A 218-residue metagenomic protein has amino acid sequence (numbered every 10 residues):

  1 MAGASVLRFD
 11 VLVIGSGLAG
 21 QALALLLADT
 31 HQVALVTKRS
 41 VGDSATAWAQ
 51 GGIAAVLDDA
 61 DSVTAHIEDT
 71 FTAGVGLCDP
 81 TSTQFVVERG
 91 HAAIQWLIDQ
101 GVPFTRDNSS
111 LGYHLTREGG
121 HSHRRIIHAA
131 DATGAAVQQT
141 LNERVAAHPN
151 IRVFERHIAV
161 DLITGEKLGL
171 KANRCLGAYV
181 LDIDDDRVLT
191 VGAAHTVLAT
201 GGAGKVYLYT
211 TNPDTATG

Functional and structural regions predicted by a protein language model:
V6-F9, D185-H195: Core beta-strand elements of the Rossmann-like FAD/NAD(P) dinucleotide-binding domain in flavoenzyme oxidoreductases
D10, T37, V206-T210: A short, small-residue-rich loop immediately preceding and capping a beta-strand
V11-L35: N-terminal Rossmann-like FAD-binding beta1-loop-alpha1 element of flavoenzymes
S16, A130, D186-L189, V206-D214: Alpha-helix N-cap/helix-initiation motif
S16, H157, A194-H195: Structural detector for helix-capping/boundary residues
T37, V41-L176, V180-D184, A199 (+1 more regions): Conserved N-terminal/central alpha/beta ligand/cofactor-binding core
H195-G218: Glycine-rich loop(s) and the adjacent beta-strand/alpha-helix scaffold that form part
